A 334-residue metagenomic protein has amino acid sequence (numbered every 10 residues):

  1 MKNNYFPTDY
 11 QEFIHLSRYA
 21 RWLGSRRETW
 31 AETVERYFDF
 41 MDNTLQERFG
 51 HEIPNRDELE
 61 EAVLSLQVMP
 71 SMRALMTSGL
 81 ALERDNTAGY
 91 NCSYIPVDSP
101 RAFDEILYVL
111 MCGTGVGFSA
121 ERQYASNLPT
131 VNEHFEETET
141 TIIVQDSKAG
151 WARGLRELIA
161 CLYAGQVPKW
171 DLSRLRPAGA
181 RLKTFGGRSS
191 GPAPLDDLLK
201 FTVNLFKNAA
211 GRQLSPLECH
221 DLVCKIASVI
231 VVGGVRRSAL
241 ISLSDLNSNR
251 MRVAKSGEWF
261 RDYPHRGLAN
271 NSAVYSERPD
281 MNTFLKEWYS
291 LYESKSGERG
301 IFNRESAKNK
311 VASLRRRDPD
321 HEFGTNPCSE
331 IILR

Functional and structural regions predicted by a protein language model:
M1-R334: Extended catalytic cores of very large enzyme megasubunits
